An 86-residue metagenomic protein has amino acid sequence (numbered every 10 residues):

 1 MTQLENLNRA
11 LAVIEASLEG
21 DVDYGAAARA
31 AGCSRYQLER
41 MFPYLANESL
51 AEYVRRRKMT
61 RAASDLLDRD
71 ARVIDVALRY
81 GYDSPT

Functional and structural regions predicted by a protein language model:
M1-N8: Short, charge-enriched, intrinsically disordered boundary segments that mark the beginning of a structured element
T2, V54, D83: Residue-level signal for the nucleotide or nucleotide-sugar donor/cofactor binding architecture
Q3, A31, A51: Residue-level marker of regulatory loop/turn positions in helix-turn-helix DNA-binding domains and in histidine
N8-G25, Y44-Y80: Terminal helix-turn-helix DNA-binding modules in bacterial transcription factors
Y24-G25, A31, Y36: Hydrophobic, proline/glycine-rich low-complexity stretches
C33, Y82-D83: The short coil/loop that forms the "turn" connecting the two helices of the helix-turn-helix
Y36, P85-T86: Key DNA-contact positions within bacterial/archaeal DNA-binding proteins
